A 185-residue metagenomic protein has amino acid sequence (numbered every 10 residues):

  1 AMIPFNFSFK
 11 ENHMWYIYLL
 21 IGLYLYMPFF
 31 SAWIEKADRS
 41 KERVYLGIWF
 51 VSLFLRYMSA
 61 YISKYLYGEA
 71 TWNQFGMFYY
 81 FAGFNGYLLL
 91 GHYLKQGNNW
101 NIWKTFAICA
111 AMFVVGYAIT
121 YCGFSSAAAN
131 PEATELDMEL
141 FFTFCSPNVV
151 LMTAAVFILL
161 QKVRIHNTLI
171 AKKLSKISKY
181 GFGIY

Functional and structural regions predicted by a protein language model:
A1-Y185: Alpha-helical transmembrane segments and their immediate juxtamembrane cytosolic regions
